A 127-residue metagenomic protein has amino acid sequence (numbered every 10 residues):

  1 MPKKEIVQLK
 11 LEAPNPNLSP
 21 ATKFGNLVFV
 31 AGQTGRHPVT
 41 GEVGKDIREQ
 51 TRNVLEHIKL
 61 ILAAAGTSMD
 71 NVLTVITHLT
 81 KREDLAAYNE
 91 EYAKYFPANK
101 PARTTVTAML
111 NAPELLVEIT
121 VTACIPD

Functional and structural regions predicted by a protein language model:
M1-E56, L60-L73, L79-D127: N-terminal presequence-like segments and the immediate start of the first folded domain
